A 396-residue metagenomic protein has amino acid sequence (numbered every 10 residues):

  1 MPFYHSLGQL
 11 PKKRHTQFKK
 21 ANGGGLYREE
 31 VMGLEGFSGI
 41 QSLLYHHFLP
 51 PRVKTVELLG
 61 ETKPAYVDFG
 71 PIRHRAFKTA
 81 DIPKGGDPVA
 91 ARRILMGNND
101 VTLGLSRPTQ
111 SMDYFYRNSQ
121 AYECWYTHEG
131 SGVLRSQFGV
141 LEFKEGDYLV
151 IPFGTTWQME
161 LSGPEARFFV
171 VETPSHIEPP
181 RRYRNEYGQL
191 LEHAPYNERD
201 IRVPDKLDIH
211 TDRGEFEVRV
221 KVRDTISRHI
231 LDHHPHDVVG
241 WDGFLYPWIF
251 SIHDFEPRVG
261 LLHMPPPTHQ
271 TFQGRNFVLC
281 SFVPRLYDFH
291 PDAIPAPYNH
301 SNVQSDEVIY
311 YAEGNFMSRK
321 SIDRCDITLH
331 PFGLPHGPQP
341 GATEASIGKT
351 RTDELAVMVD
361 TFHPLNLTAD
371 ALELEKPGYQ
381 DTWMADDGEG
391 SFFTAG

Functional and structural regions predicted by a protein language model:
M1-G396: Jelly-roll (double-stranded beta-helix
